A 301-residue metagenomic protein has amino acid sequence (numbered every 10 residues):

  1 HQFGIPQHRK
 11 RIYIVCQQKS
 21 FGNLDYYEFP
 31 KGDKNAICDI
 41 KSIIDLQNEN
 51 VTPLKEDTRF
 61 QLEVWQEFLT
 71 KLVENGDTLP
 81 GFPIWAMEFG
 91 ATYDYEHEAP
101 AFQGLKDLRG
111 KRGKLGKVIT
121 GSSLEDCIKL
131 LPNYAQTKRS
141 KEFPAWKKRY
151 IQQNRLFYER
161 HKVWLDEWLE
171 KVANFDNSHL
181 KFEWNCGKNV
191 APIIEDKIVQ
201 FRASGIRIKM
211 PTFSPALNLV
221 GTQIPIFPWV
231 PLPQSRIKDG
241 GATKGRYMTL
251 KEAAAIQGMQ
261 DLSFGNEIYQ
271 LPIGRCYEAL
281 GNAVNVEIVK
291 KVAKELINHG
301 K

Functional and structural regions predicted by a protein language model:
H1-Q2: Conserved S-adenosyl-L-methionine
I5-Q7, M210: Generic structural signal for beta-strand residues in well-ordered domains
Q7-T92: Flexible, glycine-/basic-rich loop-and-beta segments that form/coincide with the SAM-dependent methyltransferase
W85-K301: C-terminal target-recognition/interaction regions appended to catalytic cores
